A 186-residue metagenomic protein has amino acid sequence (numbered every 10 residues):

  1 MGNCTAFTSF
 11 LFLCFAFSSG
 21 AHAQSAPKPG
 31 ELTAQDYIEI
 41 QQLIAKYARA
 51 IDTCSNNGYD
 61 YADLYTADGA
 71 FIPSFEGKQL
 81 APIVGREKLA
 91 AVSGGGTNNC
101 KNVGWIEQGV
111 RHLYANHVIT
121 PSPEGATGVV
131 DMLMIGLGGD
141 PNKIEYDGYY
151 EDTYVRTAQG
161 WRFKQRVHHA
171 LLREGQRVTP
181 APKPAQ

Functional and structural regions predicted by a protein language model:
M1-S9: Bacterial N-terminal signal peptides that target proteins for export
T8-S18: Bacterial N-terminal signal peptides
A23-A67: Short, low-complexity N-terminal intrinsically disordered segments enriched in polar/charged residues
Q24-E31, W105-Q186: A beta-strand edge to alpha-helix "cap/lid" segment located at domain peripheries
I51, Y65-T66, P73, M132-M134 (+1 more regions): Short beta-strand segments enriched in hydrophobic/aromatic residues within well-folded beta-rich domains
N57-G58, A62-D131: A solvent-exposed, acidic/Ser-Thr-rich amphipathic alpha-helical stretch
